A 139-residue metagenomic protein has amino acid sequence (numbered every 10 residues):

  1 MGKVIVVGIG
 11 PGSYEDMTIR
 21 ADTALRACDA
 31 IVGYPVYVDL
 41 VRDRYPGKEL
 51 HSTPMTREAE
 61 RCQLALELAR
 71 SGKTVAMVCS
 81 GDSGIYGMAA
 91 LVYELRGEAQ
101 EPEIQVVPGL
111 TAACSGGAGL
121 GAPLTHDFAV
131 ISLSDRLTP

Functional and structural regions predicted by a protein language model:
M1-V106, S115: Class I S-adenosyl-L-methionine
K3-V7, A30, E103, T111-P139: Beta-strand/loop-alpha-helix module characteristic of Rossmann-like adenine-cofactor folds
